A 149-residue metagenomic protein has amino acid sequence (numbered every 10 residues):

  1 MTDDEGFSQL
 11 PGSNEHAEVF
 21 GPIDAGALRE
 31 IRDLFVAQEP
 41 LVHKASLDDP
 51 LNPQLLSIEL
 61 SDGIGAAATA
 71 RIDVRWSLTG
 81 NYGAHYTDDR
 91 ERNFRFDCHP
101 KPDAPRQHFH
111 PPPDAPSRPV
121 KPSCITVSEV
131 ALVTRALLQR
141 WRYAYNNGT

Functional and structural regions predicted by a protein language model:
M1-R71, T79: Negatively charged, low-complexity tracts enriched in Asp/Glu with abundant Ser/Thr
T2-D3, F96, S128: Intrinsic disorder/low-complexity signal
Q9, P22, A37, D88 (+3 more regions): Intrinsically disordered, low-complexity regions enriched in small/polar residues
H43, Y82, Y86, Y143-Y145: Sequence-level detector for tyrosine residue identity
L51-L60, A66-A70, F94, K101 (+2 more regions): A structural signal for the main folded, soluble domain(s) of proteins
R71-W76, A131: Alpha-helical interaction segments
R75-P112: Short, internal acidic amphipathic alpha-helical interface segments that mediate docking to partner proteins
H99-T149: Ampiphathic alpha-helical segments that act as solvent-exposed interaction surfaces
